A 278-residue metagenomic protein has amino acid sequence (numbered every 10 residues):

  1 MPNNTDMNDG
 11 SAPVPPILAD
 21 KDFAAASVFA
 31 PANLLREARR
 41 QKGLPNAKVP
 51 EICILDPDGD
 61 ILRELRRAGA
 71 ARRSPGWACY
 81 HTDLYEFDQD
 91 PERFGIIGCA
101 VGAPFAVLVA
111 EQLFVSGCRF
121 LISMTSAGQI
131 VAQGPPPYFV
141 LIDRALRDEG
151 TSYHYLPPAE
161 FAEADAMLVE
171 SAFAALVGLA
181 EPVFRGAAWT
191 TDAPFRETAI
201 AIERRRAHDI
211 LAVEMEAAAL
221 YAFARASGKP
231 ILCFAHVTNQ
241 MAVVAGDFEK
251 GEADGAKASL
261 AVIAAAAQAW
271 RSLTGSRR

Functional and structural regions predicted by a protein language model:
P2-I122, G128-R278: Accessory terminal and edge-of-domain segments that mediate assembly/interaction and cofactor placement around
